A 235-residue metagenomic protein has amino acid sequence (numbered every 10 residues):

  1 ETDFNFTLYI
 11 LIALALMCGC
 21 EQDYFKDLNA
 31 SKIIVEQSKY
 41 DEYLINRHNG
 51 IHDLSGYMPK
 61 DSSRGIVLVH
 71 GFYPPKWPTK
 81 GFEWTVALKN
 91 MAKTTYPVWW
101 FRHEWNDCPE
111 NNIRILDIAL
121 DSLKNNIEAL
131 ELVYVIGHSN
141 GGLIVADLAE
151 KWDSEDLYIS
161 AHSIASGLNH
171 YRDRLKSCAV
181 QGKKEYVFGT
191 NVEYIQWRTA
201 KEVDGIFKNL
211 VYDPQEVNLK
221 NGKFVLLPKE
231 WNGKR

Functional and structural regions predicted by a protein language model:
E1-L8: Bacterial N-terminal signal peptides that target proteins for export
Y9-A15: Bacterial N-terminal signal peptides
C20-E131: Active-site catalytic motif of lipid deacylating hydrolases and related acyltransferases
H70, H138, N232-R235: Histidine-centered active-site/metal-ligand motif
G71, H103, S166, T199 (+1 more regions): Active-site donor-binding loop signature of nucleotide-sugar glycosyltransferases
P74, V98, E110-W197, E202-D204: Serine-dependent carboxylesterase/thioesterase catalytic core of lipase-like alpha/beta-hydrolase/SGNH enzymes
E83-A87, W152-S154, S177-V180, D213-Q215: Glycine-rich, phosphate-binding/catalytic loops in enzymes
V180-R235: C-terminal catalytic-base region of ester-bond hydrolases, centering on the histidine of the charge-relay
